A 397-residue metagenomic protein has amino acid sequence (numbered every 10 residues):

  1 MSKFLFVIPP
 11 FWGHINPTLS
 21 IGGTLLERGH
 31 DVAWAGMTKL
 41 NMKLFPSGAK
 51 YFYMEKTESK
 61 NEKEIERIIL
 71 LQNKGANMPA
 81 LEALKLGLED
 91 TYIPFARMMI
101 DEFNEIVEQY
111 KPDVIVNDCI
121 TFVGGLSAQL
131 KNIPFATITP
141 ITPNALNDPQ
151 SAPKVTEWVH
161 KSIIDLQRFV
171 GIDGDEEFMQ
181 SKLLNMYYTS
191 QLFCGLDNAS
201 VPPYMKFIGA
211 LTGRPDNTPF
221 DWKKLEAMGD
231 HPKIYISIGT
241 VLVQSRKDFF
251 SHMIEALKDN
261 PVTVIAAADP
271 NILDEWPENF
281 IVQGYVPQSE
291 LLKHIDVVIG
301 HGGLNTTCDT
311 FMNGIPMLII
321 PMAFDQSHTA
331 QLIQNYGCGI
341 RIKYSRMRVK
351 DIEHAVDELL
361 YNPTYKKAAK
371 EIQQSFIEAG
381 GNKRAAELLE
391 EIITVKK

Functional and structural regions predicted by a protein language model:
M1-P10, P17-A33, K39-K50, I106-Q109 (+6 more regions): Nucleotide-activated sugar donor-binding and catalytic core shared by glycosyltransferases and related lipid-linked
S2, E27-P261, E275, K367 (+1 more regions): Nucleotide-sugar-dependent glycosyltransferase catalytic domains
P10, T38, I141, T240-V241 (+2 more regions): Residue-level signal for short, function-critical loop segments
P10-W12, E55-K60, P140-N144, T212-G213 (+3 more regions): Short, acidic/turn-prone active-site loops that include or flank metal/cofactor- and phosphate-binding residues
S190, T212, A268-P270, V286: Short, well-ordered turn and helix-capping elements at secondary-structure junctions
L242, R246-A266, G284, Q288 (+2 more regions): C-terminal substrate/ligand-recognition segments
A267-N279: Short, structured helix-loop element that forms part of the nucleotide-activated donor/catalytic region
